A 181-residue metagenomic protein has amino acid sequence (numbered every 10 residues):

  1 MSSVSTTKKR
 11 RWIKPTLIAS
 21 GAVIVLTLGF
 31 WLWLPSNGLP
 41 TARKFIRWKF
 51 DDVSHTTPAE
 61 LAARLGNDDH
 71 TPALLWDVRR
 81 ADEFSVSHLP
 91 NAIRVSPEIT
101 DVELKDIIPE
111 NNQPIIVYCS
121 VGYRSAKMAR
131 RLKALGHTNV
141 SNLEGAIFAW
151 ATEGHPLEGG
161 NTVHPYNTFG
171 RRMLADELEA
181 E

Functional and structural regions predicted by a protein language model:
S2-A62, S85-Q113, A126-E181: Rhodanese-like catalytic fold shared by cysteine-dependent sulfurtransferases and DSP/PTP-type phosphatases
L61, P72-R79, A92: Short hydrophobic beta-strand that contains or immediately precedes a catalytic carboxylate
D69-T71, N111-N112: Residue-level preference for short coil/turn positions at secondary-structure junctions
P72, E83-V86: Short, solvent-exposed loop/turn elements at domain surfaces
L74, P114-I116: Structural motif
D77-V78, Y118, L143: Active-site-adjacent beta-strand anchor residues
Y118-Y123, R130: Membrane-embedded segments
